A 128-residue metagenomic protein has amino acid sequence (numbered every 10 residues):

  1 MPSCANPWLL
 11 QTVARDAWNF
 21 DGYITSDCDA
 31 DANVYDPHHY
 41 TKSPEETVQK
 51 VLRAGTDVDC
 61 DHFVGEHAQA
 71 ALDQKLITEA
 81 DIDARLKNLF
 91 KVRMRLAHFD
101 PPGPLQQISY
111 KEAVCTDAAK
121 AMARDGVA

Functional and structural regions predicted by a protein language model:
M1-N6, Q11-A17: Hydrophobic, small-residue-rich alpha-helical packing segments that form membrane-like cores
D16-A17, D36-A128: Preference for extracellular/luminal or secreted protein segments
G22-S26, V58-C60: Hydrophobic faces of well-ordered beta-strands that scaffold small-molecule active sites in alpha/beta enzyme cores
C28-D29, V64: Short, ordered loop/turn segments at secondary-structure junctions
A30-V34: Active-site clefts of carbohydrate-active enzymes
